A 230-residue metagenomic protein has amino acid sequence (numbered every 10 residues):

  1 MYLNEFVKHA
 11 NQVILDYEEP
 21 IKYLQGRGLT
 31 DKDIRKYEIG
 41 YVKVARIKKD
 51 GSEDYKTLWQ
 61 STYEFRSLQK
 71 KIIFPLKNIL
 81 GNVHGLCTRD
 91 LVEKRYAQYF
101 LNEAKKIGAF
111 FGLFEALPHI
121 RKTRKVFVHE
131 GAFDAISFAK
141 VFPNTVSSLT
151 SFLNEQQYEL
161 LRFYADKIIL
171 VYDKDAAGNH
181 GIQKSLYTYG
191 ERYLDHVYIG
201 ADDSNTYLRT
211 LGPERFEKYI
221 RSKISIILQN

Functional and structural regions predicted by a protein language model:
M1-K71, L80, I120-R121, R162 (+1 more regions): TOPRIM metal-binding catalytic domain and adjacent DNA-binding surface shared by DnaG-type primases
E5-F6, I21, K105, T145 (+2 more regions): Short, functionally important structural connectors and interaction interfaces within domains
V44-A165, I182: Phosphate-handling DNA/RNA-contact segment within nucleic-acid enzymes
H84, T123-V126, A135-N230: TOPRIM fold recognition
